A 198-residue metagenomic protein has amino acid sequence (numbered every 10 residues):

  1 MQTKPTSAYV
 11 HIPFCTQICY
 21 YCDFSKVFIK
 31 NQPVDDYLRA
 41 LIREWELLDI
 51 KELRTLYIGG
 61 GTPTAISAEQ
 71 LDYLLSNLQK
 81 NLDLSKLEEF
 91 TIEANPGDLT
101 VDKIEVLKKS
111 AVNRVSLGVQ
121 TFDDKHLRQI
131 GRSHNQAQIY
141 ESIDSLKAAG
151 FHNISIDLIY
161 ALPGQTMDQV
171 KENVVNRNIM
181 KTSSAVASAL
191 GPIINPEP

Functional and structural regions predicted by a protein language model:
M1-A8, I50-E52: N-terminal [4Fe-4S]-dependent radical SAM core
P5-S7, C19, E89: Structural motif
S7-V10, Q17, F151: Hydrophobic/aromatic side chains embedded in well-ordered alpha-helices
Y9-H11, G59-G60: Residues at the beta-strand->loop junction immediately N-terminal to the Walker
H11-F14, S184-A185: Short glycine-enriched loops at secondary-structure junctions
P13-K26: Local cysteine-cluster metal-coordination motifs and their immediate loop/turn environment, predominantly Fe-S cluster
K26-S188, I194-E197: Conserved non-cysteine loop/helix-boundary elements of the Radical SAM core domain that shape
